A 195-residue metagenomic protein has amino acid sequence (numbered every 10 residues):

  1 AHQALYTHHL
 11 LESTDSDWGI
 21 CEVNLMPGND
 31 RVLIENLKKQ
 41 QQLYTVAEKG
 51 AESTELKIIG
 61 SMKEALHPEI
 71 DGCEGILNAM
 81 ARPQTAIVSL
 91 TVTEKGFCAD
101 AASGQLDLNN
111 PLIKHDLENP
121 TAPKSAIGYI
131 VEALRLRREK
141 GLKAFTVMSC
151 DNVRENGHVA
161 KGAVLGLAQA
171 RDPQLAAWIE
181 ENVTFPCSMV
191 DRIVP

Functional and structural regions predicted by a protein language model:
H2-P195: Substrate/ligand-engaging "lid" and interaction regions
